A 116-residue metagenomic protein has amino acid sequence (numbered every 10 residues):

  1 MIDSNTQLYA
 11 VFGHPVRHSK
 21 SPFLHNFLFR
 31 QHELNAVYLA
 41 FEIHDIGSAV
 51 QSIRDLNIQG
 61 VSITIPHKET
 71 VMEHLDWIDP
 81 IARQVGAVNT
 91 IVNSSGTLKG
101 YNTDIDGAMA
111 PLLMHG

Functional and structural regions predicted by a protein language model:
I2-G116: Phosphate/diphosphate ligand-binding glycine-rich loop within oxidoreductases
